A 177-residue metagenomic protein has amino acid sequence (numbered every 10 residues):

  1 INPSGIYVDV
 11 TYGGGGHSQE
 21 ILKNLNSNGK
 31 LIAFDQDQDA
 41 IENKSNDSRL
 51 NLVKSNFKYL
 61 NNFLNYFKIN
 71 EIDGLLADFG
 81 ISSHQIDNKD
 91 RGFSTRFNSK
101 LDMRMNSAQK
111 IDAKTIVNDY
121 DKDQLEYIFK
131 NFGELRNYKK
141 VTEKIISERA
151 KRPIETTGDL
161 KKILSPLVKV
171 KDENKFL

Functional and structural regions predicted by a protein language model:
I1-L177: S-adenosyl-L-methionine-dependent methyltransferase catalytic core, i.e., the SAM/SAH-binding region
